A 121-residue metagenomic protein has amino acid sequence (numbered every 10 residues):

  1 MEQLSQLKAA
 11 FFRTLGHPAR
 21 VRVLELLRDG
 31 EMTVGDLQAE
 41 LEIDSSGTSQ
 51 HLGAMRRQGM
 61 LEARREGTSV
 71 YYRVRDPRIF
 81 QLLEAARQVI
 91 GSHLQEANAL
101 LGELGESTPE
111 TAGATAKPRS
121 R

Functional and structural regions predicted by a protein language model:
M1-S5, L26-D36, S45, R57 (+1 more regions): C-terminal regulatory/oligomerization modules of transcriptional regulators
L4-L7, A19: N-terminal positioning helix adjacent to the helix-turn-helix/winged-helix DNA-binding module
L7-L15: Short amphipathic alpha-helical boundary/capping segments
G16, G67-L83: Short, cationic-aromatic polyanion-contact patches
V21-V23: Pre-recognition alpha-helix immediately N-terminal to the DNA-recognition helix within helix-turn-helix or winged-helix
T33-T68: Canonical helix-turn-helix DNA-binding module
